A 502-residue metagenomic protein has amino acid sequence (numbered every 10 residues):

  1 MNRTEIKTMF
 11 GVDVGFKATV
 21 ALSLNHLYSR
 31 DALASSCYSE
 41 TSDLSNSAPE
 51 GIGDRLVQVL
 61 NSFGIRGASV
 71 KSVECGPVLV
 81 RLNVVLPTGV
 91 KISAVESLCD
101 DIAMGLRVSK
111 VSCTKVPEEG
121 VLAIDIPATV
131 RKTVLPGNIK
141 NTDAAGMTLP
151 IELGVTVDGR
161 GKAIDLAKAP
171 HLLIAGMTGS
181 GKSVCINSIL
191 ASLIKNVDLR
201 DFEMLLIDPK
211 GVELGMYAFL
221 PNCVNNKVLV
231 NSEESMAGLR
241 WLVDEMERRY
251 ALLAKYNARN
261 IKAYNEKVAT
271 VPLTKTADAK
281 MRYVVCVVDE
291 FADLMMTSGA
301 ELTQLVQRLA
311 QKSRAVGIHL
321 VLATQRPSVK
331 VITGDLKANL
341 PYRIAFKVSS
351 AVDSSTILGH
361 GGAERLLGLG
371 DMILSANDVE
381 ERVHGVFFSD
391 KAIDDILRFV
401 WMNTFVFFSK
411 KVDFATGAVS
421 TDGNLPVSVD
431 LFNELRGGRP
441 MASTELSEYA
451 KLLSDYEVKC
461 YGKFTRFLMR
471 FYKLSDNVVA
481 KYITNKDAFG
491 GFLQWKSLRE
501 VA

Functional and structural regions predicted by a protein language model:
M1, G15-D31, Q58-S72, L79-V85 (+17 more regions): P-loop NTPase catalytic phosphate-binding loop
N2-S69, T276-A277, R398-V427: Charged, low-hydrophobicity low-complexity segments
S45-G53, K91-V95, C99, I393 (+2 more regions): Generic alpha-helical secondary structure
L252-Y264, V406-T416: Short, flexible loop/turn segments with low-complexity composition
V268-L273: Conserved RecA-like ASCE ATPase "motif II neighborhood" in helicase/translocase motors
R365-L397, W401-D422: Conserved AAA+ ATPase small/helical "lid" subdomain
N424-R439: Short amphipathic alpha-helical interface segments
